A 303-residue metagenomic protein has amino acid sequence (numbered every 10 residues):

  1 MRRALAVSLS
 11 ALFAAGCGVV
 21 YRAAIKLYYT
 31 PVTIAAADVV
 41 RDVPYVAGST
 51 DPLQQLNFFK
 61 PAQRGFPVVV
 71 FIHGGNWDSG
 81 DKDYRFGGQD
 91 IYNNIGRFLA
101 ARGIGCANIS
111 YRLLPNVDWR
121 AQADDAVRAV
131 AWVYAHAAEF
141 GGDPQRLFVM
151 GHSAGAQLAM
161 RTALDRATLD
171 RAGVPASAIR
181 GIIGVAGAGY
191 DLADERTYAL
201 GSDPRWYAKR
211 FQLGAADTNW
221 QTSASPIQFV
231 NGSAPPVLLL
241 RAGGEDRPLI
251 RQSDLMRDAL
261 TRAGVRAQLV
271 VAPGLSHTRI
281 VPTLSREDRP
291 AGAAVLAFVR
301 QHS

Functional and structural regions predicted by a protein language model:
M1-A14: Sec-dependent bacterial lipoprotein signal peptides
F13-S303: Alpha/beta-hydrolase superfamily serine-hydrolase fold, recognizing
